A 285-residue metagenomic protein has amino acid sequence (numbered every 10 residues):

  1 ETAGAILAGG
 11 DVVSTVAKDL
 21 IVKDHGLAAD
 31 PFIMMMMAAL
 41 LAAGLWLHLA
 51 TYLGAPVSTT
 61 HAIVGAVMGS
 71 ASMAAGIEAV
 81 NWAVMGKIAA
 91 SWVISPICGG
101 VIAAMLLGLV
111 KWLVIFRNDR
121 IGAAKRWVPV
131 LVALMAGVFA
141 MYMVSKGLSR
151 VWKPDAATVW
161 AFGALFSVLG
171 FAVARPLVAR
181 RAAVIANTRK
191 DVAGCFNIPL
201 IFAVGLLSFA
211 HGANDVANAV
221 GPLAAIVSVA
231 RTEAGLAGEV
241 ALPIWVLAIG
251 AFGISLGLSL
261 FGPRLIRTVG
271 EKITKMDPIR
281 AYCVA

Functional and structural regions predicted by a protein language model:
E1-A285: Alpha-helical transmembrane segments and immediately membrane-proximal extracytoplasmic
